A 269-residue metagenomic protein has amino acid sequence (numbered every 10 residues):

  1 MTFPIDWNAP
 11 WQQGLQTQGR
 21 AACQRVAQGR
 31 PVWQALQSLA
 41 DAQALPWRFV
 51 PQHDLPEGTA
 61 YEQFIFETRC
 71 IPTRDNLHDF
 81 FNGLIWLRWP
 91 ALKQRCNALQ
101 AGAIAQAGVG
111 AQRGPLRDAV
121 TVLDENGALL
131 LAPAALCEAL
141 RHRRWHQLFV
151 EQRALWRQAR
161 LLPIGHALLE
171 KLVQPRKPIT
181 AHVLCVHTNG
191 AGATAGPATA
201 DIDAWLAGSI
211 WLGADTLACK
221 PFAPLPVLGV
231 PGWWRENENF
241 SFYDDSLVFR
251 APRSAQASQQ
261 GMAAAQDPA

Functional and structural regions predicted by a protein language model:
M1-T2, W7, E236-E238, A269: A positional "C-terminalness" feature that preferentially activates on distal terminal regions of long, nucleic
M1-W47: N-terminal ordered "arm"
A9-A21, D79-A91, N97, D118-E125: Short, hydrophobic/amphipathic alpha-helical patches that form generic packing surfaces within helical domains
D41-W89: Long, hydrophobic/aromatic-enriched structural stretches that serve as scaffold segments
Y61-C70, Q94-A103, V109: Internal, charge-rich low-complexity segments
T73-R74, W86-A101, A132: Short, solvent-exposed secondary-structure capping/transition elements
G102-M262: A contiguous, surface-oriented mixed alpha/beta subdomain in the mid-to-C-terminal portion of proteins that forms
A263-A269: Non-catalytic accessory regions used for complex assembly or targeting
